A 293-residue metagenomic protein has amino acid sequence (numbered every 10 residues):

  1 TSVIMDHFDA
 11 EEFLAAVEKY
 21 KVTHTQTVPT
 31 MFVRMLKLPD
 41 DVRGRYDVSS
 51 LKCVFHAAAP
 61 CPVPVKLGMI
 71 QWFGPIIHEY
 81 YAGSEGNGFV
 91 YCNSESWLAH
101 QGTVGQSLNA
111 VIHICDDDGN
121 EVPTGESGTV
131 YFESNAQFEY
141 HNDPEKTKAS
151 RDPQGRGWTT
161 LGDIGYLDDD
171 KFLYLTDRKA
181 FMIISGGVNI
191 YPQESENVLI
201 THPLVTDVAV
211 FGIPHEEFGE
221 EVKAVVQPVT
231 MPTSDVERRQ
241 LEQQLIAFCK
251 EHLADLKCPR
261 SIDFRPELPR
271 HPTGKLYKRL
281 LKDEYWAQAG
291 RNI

Functional and structural regions predicted by a protein language model:
T1-S2, L14, K19-T27, L36-H100 (+3 more regions): Gly/Ser/Thr-rich phosphate-binding loop
S2-Y20, P29-M31, I190-S195: ATP-dependent adenylate-forming carboxylate-activation enzymes
T25-V28, D118-E121, F132-S134, F138-E139 (+4 more regions): AMP-binding/adenylate-forming catalytic core of the ANL superfamily
V33, L67, G102, N197 (+1 more regions): Active-site phosphate/pyrophosphate- and oxyanion-stabilizing loops and adjacent acidic/basic residues in soluble
V48-L51, N109, V205, Q227 (+1 more regions): Core-facing hydrophobic residues within beta-strands of well-ordered domains
H113-I114, Y166, P269: Hydrophobic beta-strand positions
I262-P272: Short proline/glycine- and acidic-rich turn/helix-capping motifs at secondary-structure junctions
D283-I293: Acidic/polar alpha-helix N-cap and adjacent early helical turns within long charge-rich amphipathic helices/linkers
